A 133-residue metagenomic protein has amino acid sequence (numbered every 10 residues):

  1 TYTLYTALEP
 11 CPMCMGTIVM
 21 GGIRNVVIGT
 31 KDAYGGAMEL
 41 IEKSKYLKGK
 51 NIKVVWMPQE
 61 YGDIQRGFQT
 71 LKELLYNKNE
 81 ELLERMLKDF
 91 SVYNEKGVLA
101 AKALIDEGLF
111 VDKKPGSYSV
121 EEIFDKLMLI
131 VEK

Functional and structural regions predicted by a protein language model:
T1: Short helix-loop-beta connector
L4-R24, M38: Local cysteine-cluster metal-coordination motifs and their immediate loop/turn environment, predominantly Fe-S cluster
G21-K133: Zinc-dependent deaminase
